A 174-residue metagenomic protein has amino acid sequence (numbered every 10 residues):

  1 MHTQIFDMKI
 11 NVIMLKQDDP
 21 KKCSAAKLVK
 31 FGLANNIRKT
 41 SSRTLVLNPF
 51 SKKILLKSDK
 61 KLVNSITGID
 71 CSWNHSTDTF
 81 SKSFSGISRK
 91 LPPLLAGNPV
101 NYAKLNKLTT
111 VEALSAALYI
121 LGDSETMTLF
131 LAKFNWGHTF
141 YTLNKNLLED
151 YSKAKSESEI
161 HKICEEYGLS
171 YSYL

Functional and structural regions predicted by a protein language model:
M1-A34: Short, extreme N-terminal leader segments that mark the start of a protein/domain
T3, L118-Y119, L129, Y151 (+1 more regions): Hydrophobic transmembrane signal anchors and adjacent membrane-proximal interface regions, especially in viral
K16, T40, E165-G168: Acidic, serine/threonine-rich low-complexity regulatory regions at protein termini of eukaryotic cell-cycle
K21-A26, F31-T109, A113, I120-L143 (+1 more regions): Active-site cofactor/cluster-binding pocket
K145-L174: Long, charged alpha-helical interface segments
